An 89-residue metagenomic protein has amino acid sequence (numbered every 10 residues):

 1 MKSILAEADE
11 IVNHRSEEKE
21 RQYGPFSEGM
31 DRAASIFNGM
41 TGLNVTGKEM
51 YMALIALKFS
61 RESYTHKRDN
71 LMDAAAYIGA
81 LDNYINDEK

Functional and structural regions predicted by a protein language model:
M1-K89: Intrinsically disordered, low-complexity regulatory regions that flank transcription factor DNA-binding cores
